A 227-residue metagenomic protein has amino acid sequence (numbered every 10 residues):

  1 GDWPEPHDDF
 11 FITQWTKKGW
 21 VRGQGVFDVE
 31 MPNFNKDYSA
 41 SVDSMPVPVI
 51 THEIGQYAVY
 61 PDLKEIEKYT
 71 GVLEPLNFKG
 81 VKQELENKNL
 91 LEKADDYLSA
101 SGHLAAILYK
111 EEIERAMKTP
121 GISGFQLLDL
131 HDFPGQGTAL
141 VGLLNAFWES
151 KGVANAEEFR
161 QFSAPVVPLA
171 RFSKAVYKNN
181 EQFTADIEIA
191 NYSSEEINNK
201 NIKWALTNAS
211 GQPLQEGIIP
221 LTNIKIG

Functional and structural regions predicted by a protein language model:
G1-L144: Substrate-binding/catalytic cleft of secreted carbohydrate-active enzymes, primarily glycoside hydrolases
P32-N33, P168-A170: Extracytoplasmic loops and strand-loop junctions of Gram-negative outer membrane beta-barrel proteins
H52, L128-H131, F162, A190 (+1 more regions): Generic beta-strand/beta-sheet core signal
G142-V153: Short acidic, glycine/proline-enriched helix-loop-strand junctions
V153-V167: Proline/serine/threonine-rich low-complexity linkers at boundaries of modular beta-sandwich domains
F172-Y177: Short beta-strand segments of immunoglobulin-like
N180-N223: Beta-strand-rich binding/interaction modules
K225-G227: Low-complexity, small/polar and acidic-rich linker and loop segments
